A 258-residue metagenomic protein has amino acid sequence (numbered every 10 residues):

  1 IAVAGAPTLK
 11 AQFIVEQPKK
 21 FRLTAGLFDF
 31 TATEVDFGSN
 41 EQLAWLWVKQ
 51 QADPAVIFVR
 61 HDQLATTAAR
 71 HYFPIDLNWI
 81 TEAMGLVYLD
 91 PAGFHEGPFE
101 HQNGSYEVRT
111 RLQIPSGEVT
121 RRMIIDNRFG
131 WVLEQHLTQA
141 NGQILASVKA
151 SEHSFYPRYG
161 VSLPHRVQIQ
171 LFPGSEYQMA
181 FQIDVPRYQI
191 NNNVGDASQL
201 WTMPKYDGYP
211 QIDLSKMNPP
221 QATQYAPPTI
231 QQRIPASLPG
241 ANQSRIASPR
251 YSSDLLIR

Functional and structural regions predicted by a protein language model:
I1, F28-F30, Q42, Q51 (+2 more regions): Hydrophobic lipid-interacting interfaces of membrane-associated proteins
V3, D29-T31, G117, N141-I144 (+1 more regions): Residue-level signal for glycine
G5-Q12, P18: Beta-strand-dominated lipid-handling architectures at cellular/organellar boundaries
K10-I14, E34-D36, R122-I124, E152: Short, surface-exposed charged micro-motifs
E16-W79: An acidic-aromatic
S39, V119-Q135, Q182-S198: A short, surface-exposed beta-strand/turn
T81-Q168: Extended beta-strand-rich segments in extracellular/periplasmic secretory proteins, especially within noncatalytic
Q102-G104, Q139-R258: Non-transmembrane domains of secretory- and envelope-associated proteins
